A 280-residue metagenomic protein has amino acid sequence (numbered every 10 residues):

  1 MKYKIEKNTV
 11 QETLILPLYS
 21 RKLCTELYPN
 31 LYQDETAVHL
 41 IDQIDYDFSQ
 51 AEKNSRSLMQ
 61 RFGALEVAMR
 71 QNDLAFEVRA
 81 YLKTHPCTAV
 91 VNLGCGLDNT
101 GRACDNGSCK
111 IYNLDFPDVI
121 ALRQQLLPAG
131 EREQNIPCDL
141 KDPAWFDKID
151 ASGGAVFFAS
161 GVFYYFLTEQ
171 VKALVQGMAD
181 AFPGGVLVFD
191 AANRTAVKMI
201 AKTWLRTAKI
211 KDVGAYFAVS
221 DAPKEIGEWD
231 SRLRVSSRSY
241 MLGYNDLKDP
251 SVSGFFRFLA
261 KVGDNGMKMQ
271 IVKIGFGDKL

Functional and structural regions predicted by a protein language model:
M1-V91, C95-C138, A151-S152: Rossmann-like AdoMet
P143-S152: Short amphipathic alpha-helix with an adjacent loop that forms part of the alpha/beta core around
F157-F158: A conserved beta-strand element that flanks and buttresses the S-adenosyl-L-methionine
Y165-M178: A short, conserved alpha-helix within the catalytic core of class I
M178-R194: Conserved beta-strand signature within the Rossmann-like core of class I S-adenosyl-L-methionine
K198-V213: Short, glycine-/aromatic-enriched active-site segment of Class I SAM-dependent methyltransferases
V213-Y240: Short alpha-helix
R232-F258: Conserved catalytic loop of SAM-dependent methyltransferase domains
